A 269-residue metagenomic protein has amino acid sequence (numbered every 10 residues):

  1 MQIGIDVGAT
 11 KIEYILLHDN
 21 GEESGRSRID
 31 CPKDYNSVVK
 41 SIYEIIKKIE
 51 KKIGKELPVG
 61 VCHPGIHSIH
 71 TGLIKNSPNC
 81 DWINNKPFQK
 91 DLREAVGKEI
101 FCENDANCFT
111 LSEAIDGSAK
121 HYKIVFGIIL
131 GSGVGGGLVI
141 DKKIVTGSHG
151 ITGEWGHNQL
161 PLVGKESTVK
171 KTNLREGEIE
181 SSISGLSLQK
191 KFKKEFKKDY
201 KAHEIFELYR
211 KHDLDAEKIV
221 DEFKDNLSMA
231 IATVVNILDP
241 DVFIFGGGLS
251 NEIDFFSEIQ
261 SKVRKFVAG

Functional and structural regions predicted by a protein language model:
M1-P58, H67-L73, K90-I100, E113-Y122 (+1 more regions): ATP-binding/phosphotransfer module of carbohydrate and carboxylate kinases, centering on a glycine-rich
R26-I29, P78, S148: Short hydrophobic alpha-helix segments
D30-K33, W82, T152-E154, L160: A short acidic/small-residue loop/turn micro-motif
P64: Conserved NAD(P)H cofactor-binding loop of Rossmann-fold oxidoreductase domains
L73-N85: A charged helix-plus-loop insertion that forms the helical arch/lid used to bind and gate nucleic-acid substrates
C102-A106, T110: Short loop/edge segments at beta-strand edges and connector loops that shape dinucleotide/nucleotide cofactor-binding
Y122-E178: Glycine-rich phosphate-binding loop of actin/hexokinase-like ATP-binding domains
